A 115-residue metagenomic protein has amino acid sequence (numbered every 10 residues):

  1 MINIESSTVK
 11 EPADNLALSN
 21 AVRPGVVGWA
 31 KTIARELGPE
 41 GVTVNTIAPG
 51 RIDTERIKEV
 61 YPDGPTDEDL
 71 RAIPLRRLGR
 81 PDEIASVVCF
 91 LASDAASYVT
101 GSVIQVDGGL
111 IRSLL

Functional and structural regions predicted by a protein language model:
I2, V44-I47, I57, G101 (+1 more regions): Hydrophobic structural elements of the Rossmann-like NAD(P)H-binding subdomain that define the short-chain
S6: Residue(s) in the substrate-gating loop at a strand-loop-helix junction that position the organic substrate next
K10, V27, V44, A48-E59 (+1 more regions): Short, flexible catalytic-loop segment of classical short-chain dehydrogenase/reductase
E11, V88-C89, T100-L115: Short C-terminal tail/terminal secondary-structure segment of NAD(P)H-dependent dehydrogenase/reductase domains
N15, P39, R51-I73, E83 (+1 more regions): A glycine/serine/threonine-rich, flexible loop-to-helix segment that serves as the NAD(P) cofactor-binding "lid"
V22-R23, A30: Active-site helix of classical SDR
R35-P39, S97: Alpha-helical segment proximal to the catalytic Tyr-Lys
I73-I84, A95: A conserved structural motif in NAD(P)-dependent oxidoreductases
